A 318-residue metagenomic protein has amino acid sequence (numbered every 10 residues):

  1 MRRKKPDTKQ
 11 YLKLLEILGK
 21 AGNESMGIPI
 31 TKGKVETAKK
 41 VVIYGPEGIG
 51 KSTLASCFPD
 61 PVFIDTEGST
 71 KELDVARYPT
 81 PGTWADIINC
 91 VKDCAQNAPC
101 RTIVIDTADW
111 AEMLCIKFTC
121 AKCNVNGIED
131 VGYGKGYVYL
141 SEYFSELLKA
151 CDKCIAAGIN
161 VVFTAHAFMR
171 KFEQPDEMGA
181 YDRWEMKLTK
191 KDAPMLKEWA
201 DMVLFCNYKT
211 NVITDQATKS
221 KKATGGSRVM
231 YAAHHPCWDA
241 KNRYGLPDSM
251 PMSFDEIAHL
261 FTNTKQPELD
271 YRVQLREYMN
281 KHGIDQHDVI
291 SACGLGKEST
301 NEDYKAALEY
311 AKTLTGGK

Functional and structural regions predicted by a protein language model:
M1-E24, I28-K40, G45, I49 (+5 more regions): Interfaces that engage single-stranded nucleic acids at replication/repair/recombination sites
V42, T102-V104, V162-F163: Structural motif
S52: Walker A/P-loop
C57-P59, D74, W199: Short, structured coil segments at secondary-structure junctions
P61-F63, V161, V203-F205: Short, well-ordered beta-strand core segments
T70-G134: Conserved nucleotide-sensing/catalytic segment adjacent to the nucleotide-binding pocket in NTP-handling enzymes
W110-K191: P-loop NTPase motor core
R170-V273: Conserved GTP-binding G-domain of TRAFAC-class P-loop NTPases and closely related GTPase folds
